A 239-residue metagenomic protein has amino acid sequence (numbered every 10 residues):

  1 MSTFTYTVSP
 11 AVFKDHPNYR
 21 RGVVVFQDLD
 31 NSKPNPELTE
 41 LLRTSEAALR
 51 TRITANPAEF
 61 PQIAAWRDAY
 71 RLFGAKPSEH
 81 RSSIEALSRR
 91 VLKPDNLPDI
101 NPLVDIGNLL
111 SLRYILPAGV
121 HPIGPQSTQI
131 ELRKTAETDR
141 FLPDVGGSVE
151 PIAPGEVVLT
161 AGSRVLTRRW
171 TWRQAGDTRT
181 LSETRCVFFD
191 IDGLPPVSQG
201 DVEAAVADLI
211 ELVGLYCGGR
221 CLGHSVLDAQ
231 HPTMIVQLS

Functional and structural regions predicted by a protein language model:
M1-S239: Charge-biased, low-complexity intrinsically disordered regions
